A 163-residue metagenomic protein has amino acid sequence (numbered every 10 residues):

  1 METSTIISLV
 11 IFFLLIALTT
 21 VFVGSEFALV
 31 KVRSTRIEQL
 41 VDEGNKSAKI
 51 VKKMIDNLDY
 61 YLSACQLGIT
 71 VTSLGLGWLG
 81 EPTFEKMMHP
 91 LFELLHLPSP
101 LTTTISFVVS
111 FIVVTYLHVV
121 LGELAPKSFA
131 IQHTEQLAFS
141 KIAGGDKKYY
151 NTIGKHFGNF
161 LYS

Functional and structural regions predicted by a protein language model:
M1-S163: Membrane-embedded alpha-helical segments of inner-membrane proteins
